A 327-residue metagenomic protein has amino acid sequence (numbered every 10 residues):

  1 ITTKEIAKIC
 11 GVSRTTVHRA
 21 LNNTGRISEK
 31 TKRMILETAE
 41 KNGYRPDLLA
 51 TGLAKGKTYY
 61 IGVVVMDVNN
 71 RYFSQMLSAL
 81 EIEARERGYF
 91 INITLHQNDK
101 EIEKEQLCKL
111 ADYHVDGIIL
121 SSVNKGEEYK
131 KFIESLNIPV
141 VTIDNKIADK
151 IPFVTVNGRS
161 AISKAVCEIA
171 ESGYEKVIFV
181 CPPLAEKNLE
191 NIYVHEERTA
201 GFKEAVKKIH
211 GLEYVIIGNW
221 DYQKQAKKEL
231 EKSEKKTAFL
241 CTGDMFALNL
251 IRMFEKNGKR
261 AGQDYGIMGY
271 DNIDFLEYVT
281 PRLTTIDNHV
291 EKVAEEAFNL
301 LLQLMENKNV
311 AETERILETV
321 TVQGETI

Functional and structural regions predicted by a protein language model:
I1-Y59, Y72: N-terminal helix-turn-helix DNA-binding module of bacterial transcription factors
T16-R19, L53-N69, K176-N188: Short beta-strand segments enriched in small/hydrophobic residues
K41, I82-R87, S135-T142, K146-I327: Bacterial carbohydrate/catabolite-sensing allosteric modules
N42-G117, E196, K203: Amphipathic helical "hinge" segments at domain boundaries
Y44, Q97-K100, S121-G126, W220-D221 (+1 more regions): Short beta->alpha connector loops
A50, K104-L107, K130, V166 (+1 more regions): Short hydrophobic/charged patches on amphipathic alpha-helices used for structural packing and interfaces
V64, I119, A238-L240: Structural motif
K125-E134: Active-site-adjacent beta->alpha loops and helix N-cap segments on the catalytic face of soluble alpha/beta enzymes
